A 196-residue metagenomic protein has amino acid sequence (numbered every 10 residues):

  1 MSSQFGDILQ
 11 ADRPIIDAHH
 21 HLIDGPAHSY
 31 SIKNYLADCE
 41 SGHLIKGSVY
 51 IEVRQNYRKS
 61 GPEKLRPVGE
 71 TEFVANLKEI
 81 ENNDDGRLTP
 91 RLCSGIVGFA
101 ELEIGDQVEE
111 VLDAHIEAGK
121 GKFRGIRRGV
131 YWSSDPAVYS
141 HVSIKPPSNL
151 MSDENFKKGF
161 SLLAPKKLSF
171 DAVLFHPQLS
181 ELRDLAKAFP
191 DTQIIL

Functional and structural regions predicted by a protein language model:
M1-T89: An N-terminally biased module of ancient metal coordination in phosphate/nucleic-acid-related enzymes
P14-D17, K46-Y50, R91-V97, G121-R127 (+2 more regions): Structural preference for beta-strand elements that scaffold enzyme active sites
H21-I23, V53-R54, F99-E103, R128-S133 (+1 more regions): Active-site beta-loop-alpha junctions enriched in small/polar residues
Y30-C39, T71, G105-I116, F156: Short, acidic/polar
G61, R128-L150: Glycine-rich phosphate-binding "P-loop"
G61, S94-L102, P146-P147, S169: The substrate-binding groove and active-site-proximal loops of carbohydrate-active enzymes, especially glycoside
K64-I80, E110-A118, E181-L196: Short, electropositive alpha-helical surface patch
P147-L196: Catalytic pocket-lining loop regions of alpha/beta-barrel enzymes, especially the amidohydrolase/enolase/GH5 lineages
